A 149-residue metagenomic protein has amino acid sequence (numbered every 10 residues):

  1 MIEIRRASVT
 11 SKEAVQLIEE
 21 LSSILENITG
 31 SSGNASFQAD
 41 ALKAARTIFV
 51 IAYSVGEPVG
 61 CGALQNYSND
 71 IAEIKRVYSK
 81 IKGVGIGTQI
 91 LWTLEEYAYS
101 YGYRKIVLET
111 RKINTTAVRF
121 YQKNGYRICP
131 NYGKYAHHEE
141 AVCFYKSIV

Functional and structural regions predicted by a protein language model:
I2-E3, T10, R104-V107, R111-G125 (+1 more regions): C-terminal "cap" of GNAT-fold acetyltransferases
I2-K75, S79-K80, L91-W92, Y97 (+2 more regions): Acetyl-CoA-dependent GNAT
L64, I74, I90, L94 (+4 more regions): Hydrophobic packing within well-folded, soluble alpha/beta domains
S79-K82, Y126: A broad detector of the eukaryotic-type serine/threonine protein kinase catalytic domain
G85: Glycine-rich phosphate-binding loop
